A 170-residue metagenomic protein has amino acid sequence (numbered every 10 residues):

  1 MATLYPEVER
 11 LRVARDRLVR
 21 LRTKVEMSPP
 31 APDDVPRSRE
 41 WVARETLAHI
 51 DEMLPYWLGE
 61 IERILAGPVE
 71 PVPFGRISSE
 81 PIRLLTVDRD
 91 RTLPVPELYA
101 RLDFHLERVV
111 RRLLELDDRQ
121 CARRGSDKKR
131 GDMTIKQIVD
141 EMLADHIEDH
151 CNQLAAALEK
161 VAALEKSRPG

Functional and structural regions predicted by a protein language model:
M1-A14, P30-M53, L85-R101, S126-H146: Alpha-helical scaffold segments that form or flank carboxylate-/histidine-based iron centers
M1-E9, P55-L102, E159-G170: Short, helix-capping/interhelical loops that line the mouth of catalytic, cofactor-, or ligand-binding pockets
L11, R15-R22, W57, I61 (+2 more regions): Hydrophobic alpha-helical core bundles mediating ligand binding, dimerization, or RNAP-core interactions
D16, D51-P55, E107, L114 (+2 more regions): Solvent-exposed alpha-helix faces
R17-R44, A66-V72, R112-T134, L164: Helix-loop segments that flank and shape redox-cofactor active sites
A48, G59-A66, R111, D140 (+1 more regions): Generic alpha-helical structural context detector
P96-C121: Short, positively charged, low-complexity/disordered linker segments
A144-V161: A hydrophobic membrane-anchoring alpha-helix module
